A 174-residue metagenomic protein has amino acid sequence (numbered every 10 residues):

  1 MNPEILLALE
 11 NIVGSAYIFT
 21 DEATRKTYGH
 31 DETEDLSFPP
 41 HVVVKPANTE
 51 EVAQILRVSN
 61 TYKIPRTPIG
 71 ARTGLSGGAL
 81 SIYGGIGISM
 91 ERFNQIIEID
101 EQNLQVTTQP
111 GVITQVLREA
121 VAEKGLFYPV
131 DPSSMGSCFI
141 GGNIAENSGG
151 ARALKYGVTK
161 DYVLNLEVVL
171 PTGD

Functional and structural regions predicted by a protein language model:
M1-E32, T61-I64: N-terminal accessory segments
L9, D35-R66, M90-S133, I144 (+1 more regions): N-terminal glycine-rich flavin-associated loop
T27, L75-G77: Short, small-residue-enriched loops and turns at beta-alpha junctions that line or gate enzyme active sites
D31-S37, R57, G78-I88: Glycine-rich loop at the start of a catalytic domain that most often binds anionic cofactors/ligands
I69: Conserved PLP cofactor-binding pocket of PLP-dependent enzymes
S137-G141: Beta-rich nucleic-acid/ligand-interaction surfaces
